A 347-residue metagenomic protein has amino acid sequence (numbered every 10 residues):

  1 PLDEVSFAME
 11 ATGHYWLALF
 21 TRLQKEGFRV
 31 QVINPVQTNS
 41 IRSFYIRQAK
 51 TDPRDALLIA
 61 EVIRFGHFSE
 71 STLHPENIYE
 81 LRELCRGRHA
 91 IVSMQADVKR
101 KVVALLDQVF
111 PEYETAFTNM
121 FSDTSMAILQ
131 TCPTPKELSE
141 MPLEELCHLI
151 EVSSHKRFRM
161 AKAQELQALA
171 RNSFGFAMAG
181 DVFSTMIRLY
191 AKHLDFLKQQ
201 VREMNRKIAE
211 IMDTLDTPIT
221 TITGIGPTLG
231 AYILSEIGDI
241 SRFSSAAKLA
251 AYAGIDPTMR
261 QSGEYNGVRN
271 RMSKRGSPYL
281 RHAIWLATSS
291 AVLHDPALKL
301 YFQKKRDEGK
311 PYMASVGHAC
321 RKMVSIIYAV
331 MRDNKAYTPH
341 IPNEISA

Functional and structural regions predicted by a protein language model:
P1-A347: A detector of single, family-specific signature residues that are central to catalytic or substrate-handling motifs
